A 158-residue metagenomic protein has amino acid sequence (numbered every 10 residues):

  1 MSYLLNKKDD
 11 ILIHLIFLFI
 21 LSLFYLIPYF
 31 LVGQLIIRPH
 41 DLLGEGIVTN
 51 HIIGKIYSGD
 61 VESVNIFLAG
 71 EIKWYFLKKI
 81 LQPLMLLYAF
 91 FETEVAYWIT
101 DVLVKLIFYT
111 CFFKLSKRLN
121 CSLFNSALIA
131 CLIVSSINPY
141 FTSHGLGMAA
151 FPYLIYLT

Functional and structural regions predicted by a protein language model:
M1-F30, F124: Start-transfer (signal-anchor) and selected internal transmembrane alpha helices of multi-pass inner/ER membrane
L5, M85-F91, R118-C121: Short, exposed beta-strand "edge-strand" segments with a Pro/Gly-rich flavor and a Y/T-containing core
D9, I13, E92-T100, S122-A130: Membrane-interface starts of transmembrane alpha-helices
L21-F112, S136, S143-H144: Membrane-interface coil-to-helix junctions
Y109-L115, L119, L123-T158: Membrane-embedded helix bundles of polyisoprenyl
